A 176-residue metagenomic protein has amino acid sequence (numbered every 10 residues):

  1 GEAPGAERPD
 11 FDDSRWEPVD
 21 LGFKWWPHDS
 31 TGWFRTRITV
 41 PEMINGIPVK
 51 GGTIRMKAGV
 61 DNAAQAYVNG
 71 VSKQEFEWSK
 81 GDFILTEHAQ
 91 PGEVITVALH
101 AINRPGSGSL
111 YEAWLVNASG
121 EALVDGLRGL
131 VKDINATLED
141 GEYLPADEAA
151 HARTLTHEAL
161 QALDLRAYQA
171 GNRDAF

Functional and structural regions predicted by a protein language model:
G1-G5, W16, T96-F176: An acidic-aromatic loop/edge-strand motif
G1-G51: Extended carbohydrate-recognition surfaces in non-catalytic/accessory domains of CAZymes and lectin-like proteins
W16, N45-G70, V97: Aromatic-lined ligand-binding clefts that engage carbohydrates, nucleic acids, or primary amines
K24, K57, E87-P91: A general structural signal for short secondary-structure junctions and capping/turn motifs
W33-R35, T53, D61-A63, K80 (+1 more regions): Extracellular structured ligand-interaction cores
R35-P41, V94, W114-N117: Contiguous, structured surface segment used for ligand recognition
T39-P41, G59-D61, I102: Solvent-exposed strand-to-loop "edge" motifs in beta-rich extracellular domains
Q65-W114: Beta-strand-rich ligand-recognition modules
